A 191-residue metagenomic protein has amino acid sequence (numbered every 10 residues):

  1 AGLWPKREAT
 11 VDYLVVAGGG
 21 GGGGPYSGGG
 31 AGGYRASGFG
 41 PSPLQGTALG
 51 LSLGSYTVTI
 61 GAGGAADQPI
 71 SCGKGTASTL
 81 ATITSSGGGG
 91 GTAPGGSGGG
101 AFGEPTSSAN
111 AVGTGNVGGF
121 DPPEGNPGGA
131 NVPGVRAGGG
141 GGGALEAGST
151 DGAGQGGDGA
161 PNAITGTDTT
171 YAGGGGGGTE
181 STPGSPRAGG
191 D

Functional and structural regions predicted by a protein language model:
A1-G2, T10-D191: Low-complexity, glycine/proline-biased repetitive segments and flexible coils/loops
